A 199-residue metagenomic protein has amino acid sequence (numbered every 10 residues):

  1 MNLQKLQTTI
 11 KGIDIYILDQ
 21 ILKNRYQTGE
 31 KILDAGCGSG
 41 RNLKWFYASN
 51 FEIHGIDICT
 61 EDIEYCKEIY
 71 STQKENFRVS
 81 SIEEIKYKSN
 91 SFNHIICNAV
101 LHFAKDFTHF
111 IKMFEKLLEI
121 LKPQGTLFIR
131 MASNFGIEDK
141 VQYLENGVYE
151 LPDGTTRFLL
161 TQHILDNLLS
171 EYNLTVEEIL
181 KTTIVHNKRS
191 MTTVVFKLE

Functional and structural regions predicted by a protein language model:
M1-E84, T126-E199: Class I (Rossmann-like) S-adenosyl-L-methionine-dependent methyltransferase catalytic domain, capturing the SAM-binding
E84-N90: Short amphipathic alpha-helix with an adjacent loop that forms part of the alpha/beta core around
I96: A conserved beta-strand element that flanks and buttresses the S-adenosyl-L-methionine
A99-F103: Short catalytic micro-motifs in class I SAM-dependent methyltransferases
D106-T108: Conserved catalytic-core motifs of eukaryotic protein kinase domains, centered on the activation segment
I111-P123: A short glycine-rich, Lys/Arg-flanked "PGG" loop and its adjoining helix->strand segment in the class I
